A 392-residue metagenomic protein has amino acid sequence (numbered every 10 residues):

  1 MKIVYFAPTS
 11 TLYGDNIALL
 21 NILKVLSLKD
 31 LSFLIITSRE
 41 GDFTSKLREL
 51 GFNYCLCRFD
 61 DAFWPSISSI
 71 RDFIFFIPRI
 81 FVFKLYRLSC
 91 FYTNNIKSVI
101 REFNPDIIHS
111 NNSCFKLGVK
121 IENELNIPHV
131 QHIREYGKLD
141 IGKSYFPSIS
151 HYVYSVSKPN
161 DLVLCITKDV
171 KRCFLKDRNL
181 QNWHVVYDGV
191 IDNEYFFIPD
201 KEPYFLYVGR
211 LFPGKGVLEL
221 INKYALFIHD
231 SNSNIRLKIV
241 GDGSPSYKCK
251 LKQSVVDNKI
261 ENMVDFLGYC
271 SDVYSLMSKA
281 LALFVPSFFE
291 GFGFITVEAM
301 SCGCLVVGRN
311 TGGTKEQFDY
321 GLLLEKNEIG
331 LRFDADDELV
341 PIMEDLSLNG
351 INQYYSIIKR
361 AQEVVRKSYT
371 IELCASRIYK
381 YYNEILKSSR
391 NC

Functional and structural regions predicted by a protein language model:
G14-N21, R210-F227, L237, C249-K250: A conserved mid-protein helix/loop that constitutes part of the nucleotide-sugar donor-binding site
I36-D42, V190, V208, R236-K250: Glycosyltransferase donor-sugar binding loop
N94-S98, F146-V163: Membrane-proximal helix-turn-helix segments that form the acceptor-binding/catalytic region of lipid-linked
D169, G189: Carbohydrate-associated surface elements
K250-G268: Nucleotide-activated donor-binding/catalytic signature segment of Leloir-type glycosyltransferases, i.e., the conserved
Y269, F288: Aromatic "clamp/platform" in nucleotide-sugar-dependent glycosyltransferases that forms part of the donor/acceptor
L305-G308, G312-K315: Short hydrophobic beta-strand element within catalytic cores of glycosyltransferases and related nucleotide-activated
Y320, L324-D337, D345-I351: Conserved acidic donor-binding segment of nucleotide-sugar-dependent glycosyltransferases
